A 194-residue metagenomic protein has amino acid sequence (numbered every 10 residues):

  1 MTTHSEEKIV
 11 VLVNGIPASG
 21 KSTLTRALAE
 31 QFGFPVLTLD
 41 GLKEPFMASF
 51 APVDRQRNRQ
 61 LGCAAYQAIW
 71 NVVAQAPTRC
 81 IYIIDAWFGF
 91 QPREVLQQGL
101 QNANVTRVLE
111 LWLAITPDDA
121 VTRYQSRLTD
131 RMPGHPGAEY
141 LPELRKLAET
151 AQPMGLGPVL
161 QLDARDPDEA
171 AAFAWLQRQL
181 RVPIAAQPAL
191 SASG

Functional and structural regions predicted by a protein language model:
V13: Hydrophobic anchor at the beta1->P-loop junction of P-loop NTPases
I16: P-loop (Walker A) phosphate-binding loop of NTP-binding proteins
S19: ATP-binding Walker
S22: Walker A/P-loop
R26-P77: Conserved substrate/cofactor phosphate-moiety recognition/catalytic segment in nucleotide-dependent phosphotransferases
L61-R107: Glycine-rich phosphate-binding loop used to anchor ATP phosphates in small-molecule kinases, encompassing both
A103-Q125: Conserved phosphate-donor/acceptor-positioning beta-strand/loop module used by diverse small-molecule
T129-W175: Small-molecule kinase domains that catalyze NTP-dependent phosphoryl transfer to phosphate-bearing small molecules
